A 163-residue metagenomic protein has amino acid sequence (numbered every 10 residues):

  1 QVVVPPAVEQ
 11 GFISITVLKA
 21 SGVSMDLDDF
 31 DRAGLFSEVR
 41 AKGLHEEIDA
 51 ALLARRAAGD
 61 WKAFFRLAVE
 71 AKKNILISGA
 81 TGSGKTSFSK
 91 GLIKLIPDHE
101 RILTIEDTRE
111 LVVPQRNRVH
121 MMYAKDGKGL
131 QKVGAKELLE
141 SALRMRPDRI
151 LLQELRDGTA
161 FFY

Functional and structural regions predicted by a protein language model:
Q1-E70: P-loop NTP-binding catalytic core
K62-A80, G91-Y163: Switch/coupling sub-region of P-loop NTPases
G84: Conserved glycine(s) of the Walker
S87: Conserved Walker
